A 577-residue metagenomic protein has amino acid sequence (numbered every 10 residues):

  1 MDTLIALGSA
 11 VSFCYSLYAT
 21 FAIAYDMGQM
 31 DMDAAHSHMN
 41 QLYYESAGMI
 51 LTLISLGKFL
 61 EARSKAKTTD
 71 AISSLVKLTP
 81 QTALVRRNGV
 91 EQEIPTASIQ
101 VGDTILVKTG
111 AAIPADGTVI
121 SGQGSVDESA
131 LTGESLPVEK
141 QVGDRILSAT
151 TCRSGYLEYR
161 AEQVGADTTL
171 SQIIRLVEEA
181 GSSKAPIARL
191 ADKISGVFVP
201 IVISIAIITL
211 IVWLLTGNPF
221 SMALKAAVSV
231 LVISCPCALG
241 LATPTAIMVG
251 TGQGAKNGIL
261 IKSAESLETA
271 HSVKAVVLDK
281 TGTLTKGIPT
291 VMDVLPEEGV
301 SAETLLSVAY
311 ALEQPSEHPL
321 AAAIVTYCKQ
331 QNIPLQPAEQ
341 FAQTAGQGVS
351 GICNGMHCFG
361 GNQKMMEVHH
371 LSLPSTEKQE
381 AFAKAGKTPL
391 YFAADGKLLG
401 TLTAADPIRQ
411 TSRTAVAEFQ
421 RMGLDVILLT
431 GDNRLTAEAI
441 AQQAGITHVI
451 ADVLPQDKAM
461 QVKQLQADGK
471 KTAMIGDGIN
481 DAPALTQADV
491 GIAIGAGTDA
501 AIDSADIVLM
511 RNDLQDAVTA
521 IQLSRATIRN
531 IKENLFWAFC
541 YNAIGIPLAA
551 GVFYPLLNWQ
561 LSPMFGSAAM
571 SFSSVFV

Functional and structural regions predicted by a protein language model:
M1-S12, I174-A206, A223, A227 (+4 more regions): Soluble-to-membrane junctions at the N-terminal ends of transmembrane alpha-helices in multi-pass ion-transporting
M1-T82, K193, V294, N558: Transmembrane helix-loop-helix hairpins at the membrane interface
A10-E45, G196-S234, G258, W537-A568: Helix-interface capping motifs at the ends of transmembrane segments in multi-pass membrane proteins
M27-D31, P80-V85, R160-R189, A255 (+3 more regions): Non-transmembrane, extramembrane segments of multi-pass ion/lipid transporters
Q41-Y44, S73-D167, E265-A309, I352: Conserved cytosolic catalytic loops of P-type ATPases
R63-L78, T245-A264: Juxtamembrane helix-loop transition segments at the membrane interface in multi-pass membrane proteins
G110, L190, I261, V273 (+3 more regions): Conserved ATP-binding TGD loop and adjacent catalytic N/P-domain core of P-type ATPases
V291, L295-M422, R434, I446-V462: P-type ATPase nucleotide-binding
